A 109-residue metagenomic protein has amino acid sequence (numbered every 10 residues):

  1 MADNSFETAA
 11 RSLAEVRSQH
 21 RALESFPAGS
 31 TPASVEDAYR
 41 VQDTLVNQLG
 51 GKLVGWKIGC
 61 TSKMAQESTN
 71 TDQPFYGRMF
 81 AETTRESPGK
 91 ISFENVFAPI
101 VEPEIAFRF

Functional and structural regions predicted by a protein language model:
A2-F109: Active-site microenvironments in enzyme catalytic cores
